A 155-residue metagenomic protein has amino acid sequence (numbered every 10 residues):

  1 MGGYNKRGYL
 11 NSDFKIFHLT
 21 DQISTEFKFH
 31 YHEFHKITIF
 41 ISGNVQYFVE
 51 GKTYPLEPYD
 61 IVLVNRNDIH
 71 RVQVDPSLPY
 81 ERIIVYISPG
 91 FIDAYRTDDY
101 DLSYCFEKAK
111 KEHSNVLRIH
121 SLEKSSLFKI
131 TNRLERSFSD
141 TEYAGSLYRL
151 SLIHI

Functional and structural regions predicted by a protein language model:
M1-H18, Q73-F138: A hydrophobic/aromatic-rich effector-binding and dimerization subdomain of bacterial HTH-type transcriptional regulators
M1-I61, D68, Y100-Y104, K111-N115: Generic protein-terminus/edge-of-domain signal
T53, E142-Y143: Residue-level recognition of short, well-ordered coil/turn positions that link secondary-structure elements
V64-N65, I87: A conserved hydrophobic position in a structured secondary element of the catalytic/binding core that shapes
R66, F138-T141: A general structural signal marking secondary-structure boundaries and capping sites
S125, Y143-S151: Short, solvent-exposed positions on alpha-helices
I153-I155: Conserved small/polar residues in nucleotide/adenosyl-binding loops
